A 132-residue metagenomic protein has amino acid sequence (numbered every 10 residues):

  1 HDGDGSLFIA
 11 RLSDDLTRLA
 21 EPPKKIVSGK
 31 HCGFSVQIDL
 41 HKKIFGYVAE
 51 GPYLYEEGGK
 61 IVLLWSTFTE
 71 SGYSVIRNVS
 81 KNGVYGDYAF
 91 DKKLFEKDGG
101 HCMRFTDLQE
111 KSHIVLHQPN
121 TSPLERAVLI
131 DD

Functional and structural regions predicted by a protein language model:
H1-D132: Carbohydrate-active catalytic/glycan-binding domains of CAZyme proteins, especially the secreted or lumenal ectodomains
